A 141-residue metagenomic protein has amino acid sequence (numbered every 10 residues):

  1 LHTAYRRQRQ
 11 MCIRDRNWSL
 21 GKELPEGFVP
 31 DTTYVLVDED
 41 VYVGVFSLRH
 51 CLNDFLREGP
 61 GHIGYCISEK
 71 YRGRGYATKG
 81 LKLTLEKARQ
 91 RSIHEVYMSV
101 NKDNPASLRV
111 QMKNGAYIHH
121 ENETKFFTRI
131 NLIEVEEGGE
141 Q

Functional and structural regions predicted by a protein language model:
L1-R9, I13: Single conserved hydrophobic/aromatic residue that forms the stacking wall/gate of nucleotide- or nucleobase-binding
W18-Y34: A short helix-loop-beta-strand connector motif used in the catalytic cores of GNAT acetyltransferases and, in some
D31, V35, V41-H50: Conserved beta-strand in the GNAT
V45, R49, R57-E69: Conserved acetyl-CoA binding element of GNAT-fold acetyltransferases
G64-I67, G73-K87, R109-K113: Conserved acetyl-CoA-binding loop-helix of GNAT-fold acetyltransferases
A88-S99: Conserved GNAT acetyl-CoA-binding A-motif
K102-H120: Conserved active-site alpha-helix within GNAT-family acetyltransferase domains
H120-Q141: C-terminal "cap" of GNAT-fold acetyltransferases
